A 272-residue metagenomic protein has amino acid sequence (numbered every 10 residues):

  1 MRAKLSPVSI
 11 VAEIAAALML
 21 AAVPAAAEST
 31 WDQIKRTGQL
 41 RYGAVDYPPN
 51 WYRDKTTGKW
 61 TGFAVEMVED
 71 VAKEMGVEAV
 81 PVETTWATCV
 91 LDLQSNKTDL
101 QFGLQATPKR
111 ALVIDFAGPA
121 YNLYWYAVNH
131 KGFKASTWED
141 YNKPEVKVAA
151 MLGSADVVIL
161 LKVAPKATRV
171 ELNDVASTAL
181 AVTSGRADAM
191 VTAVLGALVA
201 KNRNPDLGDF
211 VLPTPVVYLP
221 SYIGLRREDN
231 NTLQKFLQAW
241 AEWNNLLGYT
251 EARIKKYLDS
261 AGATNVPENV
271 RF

Functional and structural regions predicted by a protein language model:
A27-L104, L112, Y257: Extracytoplasmic small-molecule ligand-binding "clamshell" domains of the periplasmic binding protein/Venus flytrap
S29, A155-L172, D209, A241-F272: Ligand-binding clefts/hinges and TM-proximal coupling segments of bilobed small-molecule sensing domains
D46, N122-N129, L198-A241, S260-F272: Periplasmic-binding protein-like
W51-T56, V68-E78, W138-N142, D156-N173 (+2 more regions): Ligand-binding cleft/hinge of the Venus flytrap
V65, V80-L91, A135, V170-L180 (+2 more regions): Short helix-initiation/N-cap motifs at beta->coil->alpha
V65-E74, F133, E139, S154 (+1 more regions): Extended ligand-binding regions for polar small-molecule ligands
T88, L104-V113, I159-K162, D188-V217: A ligand-binding cleft/hinge motif common to bilobed small-molecule-binding domains
N129-K147: Flexible hinge/capping segments at coil-to-helix
